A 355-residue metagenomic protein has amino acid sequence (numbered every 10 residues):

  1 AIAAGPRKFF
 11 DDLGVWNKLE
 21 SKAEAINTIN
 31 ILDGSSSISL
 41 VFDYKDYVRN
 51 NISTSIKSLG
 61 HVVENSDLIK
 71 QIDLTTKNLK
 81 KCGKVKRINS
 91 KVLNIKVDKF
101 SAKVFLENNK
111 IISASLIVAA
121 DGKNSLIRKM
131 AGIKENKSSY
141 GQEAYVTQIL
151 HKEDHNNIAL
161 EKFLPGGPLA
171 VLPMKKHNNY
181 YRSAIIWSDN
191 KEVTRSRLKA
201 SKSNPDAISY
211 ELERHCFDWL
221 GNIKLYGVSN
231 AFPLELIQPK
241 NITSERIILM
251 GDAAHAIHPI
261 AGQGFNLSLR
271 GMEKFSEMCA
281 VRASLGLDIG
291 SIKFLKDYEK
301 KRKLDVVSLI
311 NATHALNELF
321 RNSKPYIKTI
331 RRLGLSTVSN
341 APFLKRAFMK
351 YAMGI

Functional and structural regions predicted by a protein language model:
A1-N27: Glycine-rich FAD cofactor-binding loop and adjacent beta-loop-alpha segment at the N-terminus of flavoprotein
G5, G14, N124-A159, L169 (+2 more regions): Central beta-strand plus flanking loop segment that forms part of the substrate or channel wall within the catalytic
D12, K22-M130, S138-E143: Conserved N-terminal helical subregion
A119, M250, I257: Generic enzyme active-site microenvironment
P165-F232: Conserved FAD/dinucleotide-binding core of flavoprotein oxidoreductases
P168, E235-Q238, A254-N266, L304 (+1 more regions): Glycine-rich phosphate/pyrophosphate-binding beta-alpha loops
A231-L249, V307-S308, E318-K328: FAD-binding beta-loop-beta segment adjacent to the flavin cofactor pocket
E277-I355: C-terminal helical "tail/cap" subdomain of flavin- and related membrane-associated enzymes
